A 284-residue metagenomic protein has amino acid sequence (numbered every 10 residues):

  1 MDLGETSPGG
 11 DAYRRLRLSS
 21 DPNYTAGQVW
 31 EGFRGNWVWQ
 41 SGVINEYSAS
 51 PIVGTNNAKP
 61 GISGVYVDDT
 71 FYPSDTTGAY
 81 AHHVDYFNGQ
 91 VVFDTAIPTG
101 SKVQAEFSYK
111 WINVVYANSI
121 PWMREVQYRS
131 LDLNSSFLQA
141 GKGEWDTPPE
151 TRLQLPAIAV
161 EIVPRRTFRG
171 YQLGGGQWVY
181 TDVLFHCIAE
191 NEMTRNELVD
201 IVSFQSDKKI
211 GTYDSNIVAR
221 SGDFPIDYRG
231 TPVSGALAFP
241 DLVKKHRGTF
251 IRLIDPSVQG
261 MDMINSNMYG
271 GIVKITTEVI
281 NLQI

Functional and structural regions predicted by a protein language model:
M1-A81, Q90, A96-K102, E106-R124: Extended beta-strand solenoid/passenger and fiber regions
M1-Y13, T151, P164-V179, Y228-I284: Short, charged interaction patches at domain edges and termini
A81-N88, M261-N267: Short, ordered beta-strand-loop transition motifs
D85-F93, I275: A generic structural motif
F93-T95, S101-E106, K110, V115-W145 (+2 more regions): Acidic, serine/threonine- and glycine-rich low-complexity intrinsically disordered segments that serve as flexible
E106-S108, D182-I188, I272-E278: Residue-level recognition of well-ordered beta-strand positions that form the cores of beta-sheet-rich folds across
L133-V199, D255-N265: Short, solvent-exposed beta-alpha or beta-beta edge segments that form flexible loop/patches at the rim of ligand
M193-E197, F204-F250: Intrinsically disordered, low-complexity segments enriched in Gly and acidic/Ser/Thr residues that form flexible
